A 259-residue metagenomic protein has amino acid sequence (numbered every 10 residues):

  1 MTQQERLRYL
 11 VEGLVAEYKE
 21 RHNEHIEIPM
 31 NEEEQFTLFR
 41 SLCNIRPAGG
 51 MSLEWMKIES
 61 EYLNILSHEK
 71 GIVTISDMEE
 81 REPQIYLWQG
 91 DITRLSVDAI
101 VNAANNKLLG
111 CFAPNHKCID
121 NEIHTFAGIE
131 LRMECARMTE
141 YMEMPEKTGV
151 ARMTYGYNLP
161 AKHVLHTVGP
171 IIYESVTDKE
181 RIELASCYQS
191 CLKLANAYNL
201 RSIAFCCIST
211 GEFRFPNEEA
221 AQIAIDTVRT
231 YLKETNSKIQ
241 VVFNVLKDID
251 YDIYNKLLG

Functional and structural regions predicted by a protein language model:
M1-G259: Macrodomain-like recognition of ADP-ribose-binding/processing modules
